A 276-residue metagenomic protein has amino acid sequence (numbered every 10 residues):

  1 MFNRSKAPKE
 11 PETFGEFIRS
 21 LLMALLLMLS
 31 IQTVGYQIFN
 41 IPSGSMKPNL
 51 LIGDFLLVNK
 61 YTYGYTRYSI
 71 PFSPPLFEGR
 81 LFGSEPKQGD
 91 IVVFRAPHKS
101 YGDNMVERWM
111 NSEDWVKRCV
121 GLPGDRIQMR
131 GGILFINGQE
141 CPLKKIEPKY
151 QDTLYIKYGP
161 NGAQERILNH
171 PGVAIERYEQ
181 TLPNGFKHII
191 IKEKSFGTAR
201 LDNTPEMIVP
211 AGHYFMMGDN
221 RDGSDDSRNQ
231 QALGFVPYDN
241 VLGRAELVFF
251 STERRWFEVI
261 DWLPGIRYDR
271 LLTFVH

Functional and structural regions predicted by a protein language model:
F2-G15, F39, I52-H276: Soluble "head" domains of membrane/secretory-pathway proteins
E16-V34: Hydrophobic membrane-insertion alpha-helices, especially the h-region of bacterial N-terminal signal peptides
A24, M28, S43-S45, G121 (+1 more regions): Small-side-chain structural scaffolding
S30-M46: Aromatic-capped interface at the extracytoplasmic side of an N-terminal signal-anchor transmembrane helix
